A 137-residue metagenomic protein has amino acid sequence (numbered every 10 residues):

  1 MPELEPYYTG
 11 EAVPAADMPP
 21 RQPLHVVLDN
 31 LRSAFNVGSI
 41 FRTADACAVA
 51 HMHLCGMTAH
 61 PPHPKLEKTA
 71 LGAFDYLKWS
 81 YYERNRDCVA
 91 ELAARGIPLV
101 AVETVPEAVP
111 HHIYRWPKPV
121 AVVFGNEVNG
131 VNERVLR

Functional and structural regions predicted by a protein language model:
M1-R137: Post-transcriptional modification and biogenesis factors for structured RNAs of the translation apparatus
